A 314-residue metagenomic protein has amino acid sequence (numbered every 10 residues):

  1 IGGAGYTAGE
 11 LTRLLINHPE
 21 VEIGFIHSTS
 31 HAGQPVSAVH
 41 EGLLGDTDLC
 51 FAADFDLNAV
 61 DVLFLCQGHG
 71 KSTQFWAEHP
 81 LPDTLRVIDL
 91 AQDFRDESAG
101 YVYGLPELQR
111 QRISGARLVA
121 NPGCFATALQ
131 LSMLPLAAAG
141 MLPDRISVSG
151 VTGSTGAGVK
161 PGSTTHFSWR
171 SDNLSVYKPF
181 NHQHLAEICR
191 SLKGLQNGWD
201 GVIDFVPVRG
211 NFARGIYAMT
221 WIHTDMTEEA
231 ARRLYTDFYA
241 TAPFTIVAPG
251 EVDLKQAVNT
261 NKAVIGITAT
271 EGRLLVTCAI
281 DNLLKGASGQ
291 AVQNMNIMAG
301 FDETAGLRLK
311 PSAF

Functional and structural regions predicted by a protein language model:
I1-D172, Y177-P179, Q196-G198, G266-T270 (+2 more regions): N-terminal Rossmann-like NAD(P) cofactor-binding subdomain of oxidoreductases, focused on the glycine-rich
E10, L14, L131, P135 (+4 more regions): Alpha-helical scaffold segments in soluble metabolic enzymes
L14, H18, A139, S191-L195 (+3 more regions): Change "in soluble alpha/beta enzymes" to "in soluble alpha/beta proteins
G115, I216-A218, G272-L274: Short amphipathic alpha-helical segments
V176-F180, V208-G210, D253-A257: Short Gly/Pro-enriched turn/cap motifs at secondary-structure boundaries
N181-V247: C-terminal substrate-binding/catalytic lobe of Rossmann-fold NAD(P)-dependent dehydrogenases
W221-F314: C-terminal active-site/capping subdomain that shapes the small-molecule cofactor and substrate pocket of enzyme
